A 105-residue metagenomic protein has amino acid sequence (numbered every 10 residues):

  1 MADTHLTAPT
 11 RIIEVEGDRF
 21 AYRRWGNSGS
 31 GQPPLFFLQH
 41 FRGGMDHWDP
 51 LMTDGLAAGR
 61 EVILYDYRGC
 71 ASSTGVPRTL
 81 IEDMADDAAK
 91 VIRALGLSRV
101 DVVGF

Functional and structural regions predicted by a protein language model:
A2-R19: N-terminal cap/lid segment of alpha/beta-hydrolase-fold proteins
H5, E14, G44, L80-M84: Soluble or luminal CAZymes and related metallo-dependent hydrolases
H5, N27, D54-G55, I92-L95: Structural motif
A8, H47, L51, D83-K90: Alpha-helical elements of Rossmann-like donor-binding domains used by nucleotide-donor carbohydrate transfer enzymes
E14, H40, G104: Small/polar loops that bind or transfer phosphate-bearing groups
E14-E16, G29, G96: Short loop/turn positions at the edges of beta-strands in beta-sheet-rich folds
D18-T74: Conserved HGGG/HGGXW glycine-rich cap/lid loop of the alpha/beta-hydrolase fold
I63-V103: Active-site loop/oxyanion-hole signature of alpha/beta-hydrolase fold enzymes
